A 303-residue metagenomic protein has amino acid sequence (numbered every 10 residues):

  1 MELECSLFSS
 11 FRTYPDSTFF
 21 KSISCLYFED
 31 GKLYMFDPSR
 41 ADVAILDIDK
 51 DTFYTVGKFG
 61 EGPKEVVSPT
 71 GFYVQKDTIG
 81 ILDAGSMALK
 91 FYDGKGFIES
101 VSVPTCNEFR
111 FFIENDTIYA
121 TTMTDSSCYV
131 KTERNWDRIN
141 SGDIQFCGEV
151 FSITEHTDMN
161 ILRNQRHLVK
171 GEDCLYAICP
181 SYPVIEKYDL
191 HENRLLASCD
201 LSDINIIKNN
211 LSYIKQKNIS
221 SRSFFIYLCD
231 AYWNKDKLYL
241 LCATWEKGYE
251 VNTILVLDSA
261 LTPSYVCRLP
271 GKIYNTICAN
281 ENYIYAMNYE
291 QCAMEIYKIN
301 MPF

Functional and structural regions predicted by a protein language model:
S6-T18, Y54-E65, G142-I161, L196-R222: Surface-exposed loop and turn segments in beta-propeller and other repeat-based domains that flank or scaffold
F11-A41, C229-D230, K237-A243: Beta-strand-rich domains and repeat architectures in extracellular enzymes and scaffolds, especially beta-propellers
K21-C25, V66-G71, C106-N115, R163-H167 (+2 more regions): Repeated scaffold domains used in trafficking and secretory/extracellular systems, primarily beta-propellers
D30-G31, K76-T78, N115-D116, E172-D173 (+2 more regions): Short coil/turn segments that connect the beta-strands within blades of beta-propeller domains
M35-S39, I81-S86, A120-D125, A177-P180 (+2 more regions): Conserved beta-strand positions in repeat-built beta-propeller and related beta-rich domains
T52-Q75, A84, G271-I273: Blade-loop segments of beta-propeller domains
N205-K208, Y213-I214, T262-A279: Conserved blade-ending motifs and adjacent loop-strand segments that build the rim/top face of beta-propeller domains
I219-V256: Loop/turn-rich, solvent-exposed surfaces of beta-rich toroidal or solenoidal domains
